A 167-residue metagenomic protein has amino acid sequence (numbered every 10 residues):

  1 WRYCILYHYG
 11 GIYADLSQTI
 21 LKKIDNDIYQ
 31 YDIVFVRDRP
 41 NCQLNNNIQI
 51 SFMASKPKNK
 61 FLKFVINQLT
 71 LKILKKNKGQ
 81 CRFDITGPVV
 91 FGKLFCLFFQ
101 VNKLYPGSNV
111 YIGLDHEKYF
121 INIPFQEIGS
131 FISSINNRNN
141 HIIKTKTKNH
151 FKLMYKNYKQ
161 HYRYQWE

Functional and structural regions predicted by a protein language model:
W1-A14: A conserved donor-nucleotide-binding helix/loop in the catalytic core of Leloir-type glycosyltransferases
A14-E167: Glycosyltransferase-associated regions of secretory-pathway enzymes, highlighting luminal stem/catalytic domains
